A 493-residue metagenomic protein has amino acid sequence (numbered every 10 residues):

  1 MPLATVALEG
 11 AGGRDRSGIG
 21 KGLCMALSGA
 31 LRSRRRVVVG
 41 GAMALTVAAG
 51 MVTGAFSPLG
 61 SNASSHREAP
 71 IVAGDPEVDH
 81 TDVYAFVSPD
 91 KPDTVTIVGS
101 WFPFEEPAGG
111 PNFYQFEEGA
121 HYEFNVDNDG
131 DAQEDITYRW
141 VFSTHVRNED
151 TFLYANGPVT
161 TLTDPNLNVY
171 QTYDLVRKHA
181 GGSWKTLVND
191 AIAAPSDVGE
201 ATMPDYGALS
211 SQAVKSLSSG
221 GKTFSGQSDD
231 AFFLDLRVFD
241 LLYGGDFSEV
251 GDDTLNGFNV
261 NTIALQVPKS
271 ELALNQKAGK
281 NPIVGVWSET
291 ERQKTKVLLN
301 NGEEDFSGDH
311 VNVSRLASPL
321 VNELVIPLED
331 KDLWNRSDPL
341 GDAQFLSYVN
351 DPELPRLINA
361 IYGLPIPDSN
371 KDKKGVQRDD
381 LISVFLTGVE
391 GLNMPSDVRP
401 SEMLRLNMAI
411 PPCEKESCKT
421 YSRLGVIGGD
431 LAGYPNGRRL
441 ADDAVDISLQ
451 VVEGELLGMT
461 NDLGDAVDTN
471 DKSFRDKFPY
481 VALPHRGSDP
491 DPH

Functional and structural regions predicted by a protein language model:
M1-S33: N-terminal secretory signal peptides that target proteins for export/translocation
R16-I19, T46-V47, A482: Residues at secondary-structure transition points
G18-G20, C24, A42-A44, N393: Residue-level detector of intrinsically disordered terminal segments
R35-A49: Sec-dependent N-terminal signal peptides
A55-H493: Surface-exposed extracytoplasmic segments
